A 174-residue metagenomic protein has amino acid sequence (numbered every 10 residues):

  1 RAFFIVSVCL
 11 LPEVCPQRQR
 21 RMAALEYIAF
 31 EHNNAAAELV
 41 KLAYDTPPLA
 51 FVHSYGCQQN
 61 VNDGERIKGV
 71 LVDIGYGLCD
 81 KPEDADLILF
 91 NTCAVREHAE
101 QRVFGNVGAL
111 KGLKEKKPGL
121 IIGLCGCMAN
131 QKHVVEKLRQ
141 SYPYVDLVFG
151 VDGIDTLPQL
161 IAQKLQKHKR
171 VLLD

Functional and structural regions predicted by a protein language model:
F3-F4: Aromatic (phenylalanine/tyrosine) cluster motif
S7-V8, N34: Prokaryotic Sec-type signal peptides and long signal-anchor helices with extended Leu/Ile/Val-rich h-regions
P16-D174: Proteins enriched for Cys/Gly/acidic motifs involved in redox and nucleic-acid/cofactor modification
